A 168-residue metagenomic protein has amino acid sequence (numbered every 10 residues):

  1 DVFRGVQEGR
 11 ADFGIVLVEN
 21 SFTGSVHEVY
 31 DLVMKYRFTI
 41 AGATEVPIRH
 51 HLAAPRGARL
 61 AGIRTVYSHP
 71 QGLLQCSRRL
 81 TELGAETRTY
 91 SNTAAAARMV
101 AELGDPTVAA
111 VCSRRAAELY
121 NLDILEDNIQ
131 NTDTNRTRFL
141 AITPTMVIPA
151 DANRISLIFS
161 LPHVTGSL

Functional and structural regions predicted by a protein language model:
D1-L168: Domain-level signature for soluble enzymes in the chorismate/prephenate branch of the shikimate pathway
